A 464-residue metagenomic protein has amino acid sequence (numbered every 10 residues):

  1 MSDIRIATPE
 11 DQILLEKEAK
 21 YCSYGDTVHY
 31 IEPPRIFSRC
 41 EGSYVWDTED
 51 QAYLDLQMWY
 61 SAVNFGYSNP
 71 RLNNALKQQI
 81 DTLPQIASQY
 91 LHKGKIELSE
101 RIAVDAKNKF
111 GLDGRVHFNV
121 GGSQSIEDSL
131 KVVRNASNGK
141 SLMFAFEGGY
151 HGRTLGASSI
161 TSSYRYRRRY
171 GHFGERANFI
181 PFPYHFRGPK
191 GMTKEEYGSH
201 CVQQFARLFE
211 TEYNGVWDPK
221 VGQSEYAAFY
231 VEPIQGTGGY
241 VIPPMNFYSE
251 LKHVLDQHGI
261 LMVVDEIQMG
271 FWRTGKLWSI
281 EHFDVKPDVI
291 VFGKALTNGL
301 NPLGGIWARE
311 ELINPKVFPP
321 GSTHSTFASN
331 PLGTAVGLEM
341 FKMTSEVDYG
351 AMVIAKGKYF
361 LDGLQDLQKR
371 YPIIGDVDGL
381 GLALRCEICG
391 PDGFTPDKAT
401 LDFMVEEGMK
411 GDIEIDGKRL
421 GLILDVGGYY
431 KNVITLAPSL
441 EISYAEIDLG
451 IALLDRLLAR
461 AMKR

Functional and structural regions predicted by a protein language model:
M1-R464: Conserved N-terminal phosphate-binding loop of PLP-dependent enzymes in the Aspartate aminotransferase
